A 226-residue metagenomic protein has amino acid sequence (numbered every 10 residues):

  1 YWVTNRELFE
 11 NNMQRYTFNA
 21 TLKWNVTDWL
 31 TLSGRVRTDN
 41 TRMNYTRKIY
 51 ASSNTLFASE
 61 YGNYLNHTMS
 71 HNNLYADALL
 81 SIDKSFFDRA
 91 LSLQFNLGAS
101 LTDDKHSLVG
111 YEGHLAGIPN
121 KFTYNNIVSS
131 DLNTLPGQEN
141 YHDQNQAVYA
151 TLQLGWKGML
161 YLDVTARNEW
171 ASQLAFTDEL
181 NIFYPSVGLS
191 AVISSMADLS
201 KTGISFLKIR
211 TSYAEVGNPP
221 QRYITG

Functional and structural regions predicted by a protein language model:
Y1-W2, R47-G62, S107-P136, T225-G226: Surface-exposed loop/turn segments flanking beta-strands in extracellular/periplasmic regions
W2-R47, L65-S85, Q94, H106-L108 (+2 more regions): Outer-membrane beta-barrel transmembrane strands
W29, S85-L93, M159, S194-L207: Short loop/turn motifs that connect adjacent beta-strands in outer-membrane beta-barrel proteins
R35-R37, N96-S100, T165-R167, G188 (+1 more regions): Transmembrane beta-strands of outer-membrane beta-barrel proteins
R42-R47, R89-L91, D104-G110, Q173-T177 (+2 more regions): Outer-membrane beta-barrel proteins
H67-T68, N133-D143, L174-D178, L199: Alpha-helix capping and helix-loop boundary segments enriched in small/acidic/polar residues
N120, F183-A191: Feature captures outer-membrane beta-barrel proteins of Gram-negative bacteria and organelles
S205-G226: Surface-exposed extracellular loop regions of Gram-negative outer-membrane beta-barrel proteins, predominantly
